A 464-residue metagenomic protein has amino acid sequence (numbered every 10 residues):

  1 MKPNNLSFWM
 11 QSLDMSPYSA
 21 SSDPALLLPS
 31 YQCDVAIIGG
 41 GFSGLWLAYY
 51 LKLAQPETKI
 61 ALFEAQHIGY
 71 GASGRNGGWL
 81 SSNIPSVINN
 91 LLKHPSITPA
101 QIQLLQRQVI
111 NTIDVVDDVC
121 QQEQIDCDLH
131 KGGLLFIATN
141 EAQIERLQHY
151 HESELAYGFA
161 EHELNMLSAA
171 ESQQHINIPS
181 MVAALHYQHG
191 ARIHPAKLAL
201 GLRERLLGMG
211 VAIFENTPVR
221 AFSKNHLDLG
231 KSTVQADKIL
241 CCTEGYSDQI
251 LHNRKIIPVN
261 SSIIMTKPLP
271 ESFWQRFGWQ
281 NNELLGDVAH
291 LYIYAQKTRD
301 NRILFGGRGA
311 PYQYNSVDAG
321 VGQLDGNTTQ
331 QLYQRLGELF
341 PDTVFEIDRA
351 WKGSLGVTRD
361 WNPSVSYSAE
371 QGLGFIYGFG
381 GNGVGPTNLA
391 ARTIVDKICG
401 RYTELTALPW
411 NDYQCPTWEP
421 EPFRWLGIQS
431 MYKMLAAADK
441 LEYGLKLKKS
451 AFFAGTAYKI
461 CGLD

Functional and structural regions predicted by a protein language model:
M1-V35, L53-A54, T58, K459-C461: Extreme N-terminal leader/targeting segments of oxidoreductases
K2-N4, S16, S86-K93, D118-G132 (+1 more regions): Flavin (FAD/FMN) cofactor-binding and adjacent substrate-gating region of FAD-dependent oxidoreductase domains
G39-L45, A65: Glycine-rich Rossmann-fold phosphate-binding loop(s) that bind the pyrophosphate of adenine dinucleotide cofactors
K52-R75: Glycine-rich FAD pyrophosphate-binding loop
R75-Q108: Glycine-rich active-site loop/strand segments that organize a redox cofactor
G78-L80, E123-L129, V219-A221, T233-S272 (+2 more regions): Active-site substrate-recognition segment that forms the wall of the catalytic cavity or substrate channel
E152-Y157, S180-D237, C242: Helical element adjacent to the flavin cofactor pocket in flavoenzyme catalytic cores
K397-M431: Active-site-proximal substrate-binding core of FAD-dependent oxidoreductases
